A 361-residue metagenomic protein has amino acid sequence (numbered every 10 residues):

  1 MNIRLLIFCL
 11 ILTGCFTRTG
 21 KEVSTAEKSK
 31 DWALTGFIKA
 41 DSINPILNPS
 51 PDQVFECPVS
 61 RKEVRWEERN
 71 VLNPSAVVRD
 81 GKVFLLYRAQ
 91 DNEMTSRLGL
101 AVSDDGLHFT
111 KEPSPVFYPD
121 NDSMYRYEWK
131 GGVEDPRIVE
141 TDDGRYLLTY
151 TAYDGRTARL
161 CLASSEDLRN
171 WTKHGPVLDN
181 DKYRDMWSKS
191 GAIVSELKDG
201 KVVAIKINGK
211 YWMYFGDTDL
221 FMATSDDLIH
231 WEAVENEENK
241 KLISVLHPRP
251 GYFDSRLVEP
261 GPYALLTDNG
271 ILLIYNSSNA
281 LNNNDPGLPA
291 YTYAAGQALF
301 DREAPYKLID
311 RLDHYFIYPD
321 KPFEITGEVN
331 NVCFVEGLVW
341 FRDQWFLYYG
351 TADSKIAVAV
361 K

Functional and structural regions predicted by a protein language model:
N2-F8: Sec-dependent signal peptide recognition, specifically the positively charged N-region followed immediately by
C9-T17: Hydrophobic h-region of N-terminal signal peptides that target proteins for export in Gram-negative bacteria
F16-G131, V139-R256, L265-E328, R342-K361: Beta-rich carbohydrate-recognition and catalytic domains
E328-N331, V335: C-terminal structured domain segments
